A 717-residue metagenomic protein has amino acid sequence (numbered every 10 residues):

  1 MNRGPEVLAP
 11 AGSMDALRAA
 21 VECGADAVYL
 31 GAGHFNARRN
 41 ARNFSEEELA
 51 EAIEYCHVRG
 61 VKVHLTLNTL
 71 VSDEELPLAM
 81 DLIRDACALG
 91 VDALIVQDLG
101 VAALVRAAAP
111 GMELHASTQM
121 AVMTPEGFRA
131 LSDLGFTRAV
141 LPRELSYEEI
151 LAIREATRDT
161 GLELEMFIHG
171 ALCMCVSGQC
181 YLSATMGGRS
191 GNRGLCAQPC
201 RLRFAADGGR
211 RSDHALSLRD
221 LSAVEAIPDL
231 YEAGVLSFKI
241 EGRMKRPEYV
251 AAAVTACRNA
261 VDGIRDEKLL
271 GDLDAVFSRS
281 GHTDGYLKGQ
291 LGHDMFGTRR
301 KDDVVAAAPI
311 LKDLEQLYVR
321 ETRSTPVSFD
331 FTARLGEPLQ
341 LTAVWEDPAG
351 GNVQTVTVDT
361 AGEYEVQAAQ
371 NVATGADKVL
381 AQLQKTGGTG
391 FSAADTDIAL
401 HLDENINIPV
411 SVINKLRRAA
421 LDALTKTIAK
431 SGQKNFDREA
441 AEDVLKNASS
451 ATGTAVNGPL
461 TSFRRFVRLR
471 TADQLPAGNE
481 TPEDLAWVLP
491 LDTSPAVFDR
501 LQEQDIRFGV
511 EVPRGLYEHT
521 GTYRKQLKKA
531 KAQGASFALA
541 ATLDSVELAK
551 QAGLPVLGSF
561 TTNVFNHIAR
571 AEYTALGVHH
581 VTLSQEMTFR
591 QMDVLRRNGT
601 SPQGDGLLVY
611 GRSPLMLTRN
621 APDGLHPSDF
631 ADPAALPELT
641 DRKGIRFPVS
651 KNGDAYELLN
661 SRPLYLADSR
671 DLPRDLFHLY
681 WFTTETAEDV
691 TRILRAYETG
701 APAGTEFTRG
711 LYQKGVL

Functional and structural regions predicted by a protein language model:
N2-V122, E126, V140, L145-S237 (+1 more regions): Active-site pocket-lining/capping segments in soluble small-molecule metabolic enzymes
T137: Long, basic N-terminal domains or extensions that often function in RNA/ssDNA interaction or organelle/cellular
